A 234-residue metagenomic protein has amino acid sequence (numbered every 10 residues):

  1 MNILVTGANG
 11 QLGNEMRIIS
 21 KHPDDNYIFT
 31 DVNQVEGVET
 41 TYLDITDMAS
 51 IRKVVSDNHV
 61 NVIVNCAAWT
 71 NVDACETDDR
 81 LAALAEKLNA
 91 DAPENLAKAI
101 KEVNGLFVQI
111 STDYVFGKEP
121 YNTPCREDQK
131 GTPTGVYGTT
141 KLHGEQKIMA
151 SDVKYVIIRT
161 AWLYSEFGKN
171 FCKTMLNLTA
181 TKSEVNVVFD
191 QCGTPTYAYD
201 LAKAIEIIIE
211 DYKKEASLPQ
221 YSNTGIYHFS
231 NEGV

Functional and structural regions predicted by a protein language model:
I3-H22: N-terminal Rossmann NAD(P)H-binding glycine-rich loop of SDR-like oxidoreductase domains
T6, T30, C66-A67, F107-D113 (+1 more regions): SDR active-site strand-loop-helix element
Q11, D25-Q34: Conserved glycine-rich Rossmann-like NAD(P)H-binding loop of the short-chain dehydrogenase/reductase
N33-D47: Rossmann-fold cofactor-recognition segment
I45-L88: NAD(P)H-binding glycine-rich loop region in Rossmannoid oxidoreductase-like domains and their noncatalytic homologs
R80-N95, V115-I158, W162-S165: Catalytic helix-loop patch of NAD(P)-dependent Rossmann-fold dehydrogenases
Q146-G193, Y199-I207: NAD(P)-dependent short-chain dehydrogenase/reductase
A204, D211-V234: Mid/C-terminal beta-alpha module of Rossmann-like enzyme folds, strongest in SDR-family dehydrogenases/epimerases
